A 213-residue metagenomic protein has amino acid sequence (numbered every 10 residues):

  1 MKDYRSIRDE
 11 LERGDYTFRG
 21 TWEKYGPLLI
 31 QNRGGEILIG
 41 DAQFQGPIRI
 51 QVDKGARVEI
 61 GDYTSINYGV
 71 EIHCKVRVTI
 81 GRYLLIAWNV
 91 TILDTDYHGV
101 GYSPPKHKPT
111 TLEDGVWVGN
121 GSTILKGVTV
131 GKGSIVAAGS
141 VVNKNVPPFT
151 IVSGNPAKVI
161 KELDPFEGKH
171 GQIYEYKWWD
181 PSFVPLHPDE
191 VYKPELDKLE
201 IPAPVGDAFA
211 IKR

Functional and structural regions predicted by a protein language model:
M1-L93, E113-G115, S122, K132 (+2 more regions): Domain-scale signature associated with acetyltransferase and cell-envelope carbohydrate enzymes
R82, P109, V142-N143: Short secondary-structure boundary/capping segments
D96-Y97, Y102-P104, V128, E162-L163: Conserved catalytic-core motifs of eukaryotic protein kinase domains, centered on the activation segment
P104-E113: Glycine-rich NAD(P)-binding loop of Rossmann-like domains
K126, K144: Conserved coupling/switch loop of ABC ATPases
I135-V141: A generic "structured core" feature
